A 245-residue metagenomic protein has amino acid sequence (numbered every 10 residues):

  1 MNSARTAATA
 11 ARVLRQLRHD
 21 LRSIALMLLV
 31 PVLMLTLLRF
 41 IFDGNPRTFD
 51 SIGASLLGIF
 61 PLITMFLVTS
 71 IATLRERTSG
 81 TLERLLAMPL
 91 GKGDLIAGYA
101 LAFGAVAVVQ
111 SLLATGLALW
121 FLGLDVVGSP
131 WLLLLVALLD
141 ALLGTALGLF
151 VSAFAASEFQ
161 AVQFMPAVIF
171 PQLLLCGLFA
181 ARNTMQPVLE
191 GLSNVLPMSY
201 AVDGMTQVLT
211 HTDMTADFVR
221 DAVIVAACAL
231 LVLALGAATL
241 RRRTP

Functional and structural regions predicted by a protein language model:
N2-E83, K92-L112, L122-A137, Q160-Q163 (+2 more regions): Transmembrane helix-boundary elements of multi-pass transport/secretion proteins, especially ABC-type permease modules
L37-N45, A155-V195, S199: Transmembrane helix segments
L56-I63, G104, L138-L142, A167-L175 (+1 more regions): Hydrophobic transmembrane alpha-helices
T115, Y200-T210: Transmembrane alpha-helical segments of integral membrane proteins
L132-A155, L173-C176, A227-A234: Hydrophobic alpha-helical transmembrane segments of polytopic membrane proteins
